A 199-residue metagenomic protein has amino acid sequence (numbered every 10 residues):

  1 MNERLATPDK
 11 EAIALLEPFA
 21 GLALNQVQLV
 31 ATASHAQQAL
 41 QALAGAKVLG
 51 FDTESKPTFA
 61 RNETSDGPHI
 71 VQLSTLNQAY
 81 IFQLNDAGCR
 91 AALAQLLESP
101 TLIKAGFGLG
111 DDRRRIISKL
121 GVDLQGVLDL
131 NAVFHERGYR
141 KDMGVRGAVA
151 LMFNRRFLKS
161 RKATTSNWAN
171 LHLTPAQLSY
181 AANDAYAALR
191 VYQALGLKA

Functional and structural regions predicted by a protein language model:
M1-L49, L130, K198-A199: N-terminal accessory regions of nucleic-acid-interacting proteins
Q28-A31, A44-V48, F59-R61, S65-P175 (+1 more regions): Conserved DEDDh/DEDDy metal-dependent 3′-5′ exonuclease domain
K56: Conserved Rossmann-like nucleotide-cofactor binding loop
A176-Y180: Individual transmembrane alpha-helices with interfacial aromatic-anchor signatures
